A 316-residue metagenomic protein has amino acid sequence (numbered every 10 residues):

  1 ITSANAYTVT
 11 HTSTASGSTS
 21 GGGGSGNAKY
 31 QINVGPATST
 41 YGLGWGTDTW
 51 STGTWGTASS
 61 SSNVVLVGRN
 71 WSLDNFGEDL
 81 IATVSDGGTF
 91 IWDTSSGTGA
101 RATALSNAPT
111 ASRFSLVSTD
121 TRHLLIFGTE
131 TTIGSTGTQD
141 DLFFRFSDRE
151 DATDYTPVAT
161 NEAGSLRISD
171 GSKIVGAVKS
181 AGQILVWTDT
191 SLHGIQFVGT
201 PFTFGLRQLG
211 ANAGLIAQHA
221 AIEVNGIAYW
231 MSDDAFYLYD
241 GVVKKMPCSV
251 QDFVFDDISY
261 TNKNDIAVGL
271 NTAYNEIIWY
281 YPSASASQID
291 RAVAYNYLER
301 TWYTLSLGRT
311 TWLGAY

Functional and structural regions predicted by a protein language model:
I1-R69, S96-A104: Small/polar beta-strand repeat architecture
T10-S18, S85, S95, Y281-S283 (+1 more regions): Secondary-structure transition/turn motif
L43-G77, A108-T121, R167-S180, A217-V224 (+2 more regions): Structural signature of eukaryotic scaffold interfaces centered on beta-propeller domains
F90-A104, S135-S165, I195-G205, Y237-Q251 (+1 more regions): Surface-exposed loop/turn elements that mediate protein-protein interactions on large endomembrane-trafficking
S112-S135, Q183: Aromatic- and glycine-enriched pocket-lining scaffold segments that form the walls of small-molecule binding clefts
T129-S147, K173, P282-A284: Short, conserved, GDST-rich strand-edge loop motifs in beta-rich repeat architectures
S169-Y316: Beta-sheet-dominated scaffold domains
